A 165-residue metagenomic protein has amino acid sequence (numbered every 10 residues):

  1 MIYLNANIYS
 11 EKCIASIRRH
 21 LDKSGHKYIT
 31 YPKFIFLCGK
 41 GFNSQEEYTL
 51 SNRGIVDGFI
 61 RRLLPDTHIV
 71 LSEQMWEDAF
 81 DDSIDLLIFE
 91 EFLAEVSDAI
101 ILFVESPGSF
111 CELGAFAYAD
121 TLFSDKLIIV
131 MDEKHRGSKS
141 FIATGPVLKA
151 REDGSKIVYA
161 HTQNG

Functional and structural regions predicted by a protein language model:
M1-G165: Conserved catalytic or regulatory cores that recognize and/or transform ribose-phosphate-containing ligands
